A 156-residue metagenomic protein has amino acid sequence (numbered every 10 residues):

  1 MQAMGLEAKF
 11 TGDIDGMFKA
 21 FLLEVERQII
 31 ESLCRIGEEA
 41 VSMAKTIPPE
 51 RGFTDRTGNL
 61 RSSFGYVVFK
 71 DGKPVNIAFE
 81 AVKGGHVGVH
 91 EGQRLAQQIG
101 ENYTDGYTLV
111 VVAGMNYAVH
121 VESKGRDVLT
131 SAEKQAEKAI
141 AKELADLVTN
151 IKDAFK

Functional and structural regions predicted by a protein language model:
M1-E24: N-terminal, Lys/Arg- and Ser/Thr-rich interaction peptides
M1-M4, A44, T149-I151: Proteins with a high burden of low-complexity, intrinsically disordered sequence enriched in S/T/G/P/A and R, requiring
G16-V121, K156: Short, low-complexity, charged/polar segments at coil/turn and helix-coil boundaries
R126-K156: Protruding loop/beta-arch "assembly-hinge" segments enriched in small, turn-prone residues
